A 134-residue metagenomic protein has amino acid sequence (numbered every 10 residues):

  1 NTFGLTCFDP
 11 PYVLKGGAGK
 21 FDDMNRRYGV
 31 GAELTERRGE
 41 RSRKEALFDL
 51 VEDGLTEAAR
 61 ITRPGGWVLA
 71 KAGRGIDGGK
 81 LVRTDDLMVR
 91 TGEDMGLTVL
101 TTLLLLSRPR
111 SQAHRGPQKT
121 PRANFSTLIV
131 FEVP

Functional and structural regions predicted by a protein language model:
N1-P134: Class I S-adenosyl-L-methionine-dependent methyltransferase catalytic core
